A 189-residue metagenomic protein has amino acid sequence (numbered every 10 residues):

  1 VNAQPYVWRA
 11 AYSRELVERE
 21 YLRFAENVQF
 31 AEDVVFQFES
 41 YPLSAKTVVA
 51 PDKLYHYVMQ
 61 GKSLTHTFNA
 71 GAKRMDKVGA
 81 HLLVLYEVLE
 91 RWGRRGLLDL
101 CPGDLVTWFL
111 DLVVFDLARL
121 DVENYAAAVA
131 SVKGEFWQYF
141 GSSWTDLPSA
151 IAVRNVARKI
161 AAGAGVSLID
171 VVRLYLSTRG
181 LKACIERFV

Functional and structural regions predicted by a protein language model:
V1-D76, G96: Donor-binding/catalytic cores of nucleotide-activated saccharide and glycerol-phosphate transferases/polymerases
V1-S13, C101, L105, C184 (+1 more regions): Short N-terminal secondary-structure initiator segments
P42, Y86-E90, F115-R119: Short glycine/serine- and small hydrophobic-enriched flexible loop segments
D52-G61, T67-G96, E123-F140: Catalytic core of nucleotide-sugar-dependent glycosyltransferases
R95-V106, N155: Structural motif
G103-D116: Amphipathic alpha-helical repeat scaffolds of TPR domains
R119-V189: Membrane-interface aromatic/basic loop that binds lipid-linked glycans or pyrophosphate carriers, typified by
